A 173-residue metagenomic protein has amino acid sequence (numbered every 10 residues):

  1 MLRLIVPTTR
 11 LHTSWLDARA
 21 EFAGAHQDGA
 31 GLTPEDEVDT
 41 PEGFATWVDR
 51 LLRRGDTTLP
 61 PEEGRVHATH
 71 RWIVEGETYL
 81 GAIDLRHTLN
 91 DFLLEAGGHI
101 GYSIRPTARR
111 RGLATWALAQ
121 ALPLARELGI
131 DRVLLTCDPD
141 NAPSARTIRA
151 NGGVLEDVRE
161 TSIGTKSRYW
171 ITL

Functional and structural regions predicted by a protein language model:
M1-H99, P106, L124, E160-L173: GNAT-family acyltransferases
I83, R109, D138: Mobile, glycine-rich extracellular loop/lid and propeptide segments that shape or gate substrate/ligand access
G101-I104, R110-E127, A145-A150: Conserved acetyl-CoA-binding loop-helix of GNAT-fold acetyltransferases
A125-T136: Conserved GNAT acetyl-CoA-binding A-motif
L135-A145: Conserved beta-strand-loop-alpha-helix junction that forms the acyl-donor binding cleft
T136-C137, R149, V154-R168: Conserved catalytic-core motifs of GNAT/GCN5-like acyltransferases
